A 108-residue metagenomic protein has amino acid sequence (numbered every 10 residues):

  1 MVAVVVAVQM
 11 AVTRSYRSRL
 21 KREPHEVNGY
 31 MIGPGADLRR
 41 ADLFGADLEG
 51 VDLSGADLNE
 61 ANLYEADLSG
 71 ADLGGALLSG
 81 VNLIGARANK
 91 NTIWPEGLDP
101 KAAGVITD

Functional and structural regions predicted by a protein language model:
M1-Q9: Hydrophobic membrane-insertion alpha-helices, especially the h-region of bacterial N-terminal signal peptides
Q9-D108: Tandem repeat scaffolds
